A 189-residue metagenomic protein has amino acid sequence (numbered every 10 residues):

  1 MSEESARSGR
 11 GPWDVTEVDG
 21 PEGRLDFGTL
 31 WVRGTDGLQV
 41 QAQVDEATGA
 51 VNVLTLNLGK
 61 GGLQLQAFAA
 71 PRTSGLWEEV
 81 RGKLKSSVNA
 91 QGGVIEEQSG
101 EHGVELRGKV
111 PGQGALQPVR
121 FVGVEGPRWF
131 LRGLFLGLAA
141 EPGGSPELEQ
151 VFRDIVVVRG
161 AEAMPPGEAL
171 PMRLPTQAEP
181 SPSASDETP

Functional and structural regions predicted by a protein language model:
E3-F27, R33-T35, Q39-V119, W129-L131 (+1 more regions): Conserved polar/disulfide-associated segments of primarily extracytoplasmic proteins
L38, L134-P182, D186-P189: Surface-exposed amphipathic alpha-helical segments
P118-R120, G144-S145: A short secondary-structure junction signal
V122-G126: Single conserved position on a long alpha-helix in the C-terminal lobe of the eukaryotic protein kinase
P127-R128, A161: Short, flexible active-site-adjacent loop segments at beta-strand->alpha-helix junctions, enriched in small/polar
